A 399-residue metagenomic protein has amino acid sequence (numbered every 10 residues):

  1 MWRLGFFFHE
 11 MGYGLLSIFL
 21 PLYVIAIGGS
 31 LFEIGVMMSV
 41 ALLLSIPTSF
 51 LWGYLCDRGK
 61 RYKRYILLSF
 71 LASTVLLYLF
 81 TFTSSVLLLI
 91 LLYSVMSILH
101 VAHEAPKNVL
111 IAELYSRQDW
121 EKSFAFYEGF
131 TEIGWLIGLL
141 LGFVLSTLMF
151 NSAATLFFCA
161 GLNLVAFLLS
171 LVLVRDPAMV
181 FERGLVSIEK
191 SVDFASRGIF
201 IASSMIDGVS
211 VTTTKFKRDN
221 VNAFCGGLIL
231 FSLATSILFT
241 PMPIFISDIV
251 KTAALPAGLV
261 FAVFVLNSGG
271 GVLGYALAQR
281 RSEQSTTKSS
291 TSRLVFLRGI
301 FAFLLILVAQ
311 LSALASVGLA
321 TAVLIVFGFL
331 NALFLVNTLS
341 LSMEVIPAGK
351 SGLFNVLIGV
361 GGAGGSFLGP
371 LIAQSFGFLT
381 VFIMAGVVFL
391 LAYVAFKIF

Functional and structural regions predicted by a protein language model:
M1-L43, N220-G227, S232-F261: Helix-loop boundary and gating motifs at the non-cytosolic
V36-Y54, A262-L277: Central cavity-lining transmembrane alpha-helices of secondary-active solute carriers, predominantly the Major
T48-K60, G274-T287, A373: Helix-to-loop junctions at the C-terminal end of transmembrane segments in multipass secondary transporters
R64-Y78, S289-L305: Structural signature of the two symmetry-related core transmembrane helices
S94-I133: Cytoplasmic helix-loop-helix junction between adjacent transmembrane helices in 12-TM secondary transporters
A102-Y115, N331-I346: Intracellular juxtamembrane helix-capping segments at the cytosolic ends of symmetry-related transmembrane helices
D176-C225: Juxtamembrane intracellular "pre-TM" segments in multi-pass secondary transporters
P347-F376: A late C-terminal transmembrane helix in Major Facilitator Superfamily
